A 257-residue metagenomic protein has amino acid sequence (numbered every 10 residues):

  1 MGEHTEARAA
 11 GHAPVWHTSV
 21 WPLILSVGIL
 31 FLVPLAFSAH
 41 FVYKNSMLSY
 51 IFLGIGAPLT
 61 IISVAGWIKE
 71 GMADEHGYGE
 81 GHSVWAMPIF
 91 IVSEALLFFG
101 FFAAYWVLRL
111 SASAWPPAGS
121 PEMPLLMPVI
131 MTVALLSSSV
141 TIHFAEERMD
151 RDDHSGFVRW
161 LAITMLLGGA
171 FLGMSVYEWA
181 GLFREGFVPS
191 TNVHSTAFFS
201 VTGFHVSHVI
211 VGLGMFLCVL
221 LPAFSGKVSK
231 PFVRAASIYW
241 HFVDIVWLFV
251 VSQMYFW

Functional and structural regions predicted by a protein language model:
M1-W257: ...captures the hydrophobic TM-helix bundle architecture rather than a specific catalytic motif, and can also fire on
